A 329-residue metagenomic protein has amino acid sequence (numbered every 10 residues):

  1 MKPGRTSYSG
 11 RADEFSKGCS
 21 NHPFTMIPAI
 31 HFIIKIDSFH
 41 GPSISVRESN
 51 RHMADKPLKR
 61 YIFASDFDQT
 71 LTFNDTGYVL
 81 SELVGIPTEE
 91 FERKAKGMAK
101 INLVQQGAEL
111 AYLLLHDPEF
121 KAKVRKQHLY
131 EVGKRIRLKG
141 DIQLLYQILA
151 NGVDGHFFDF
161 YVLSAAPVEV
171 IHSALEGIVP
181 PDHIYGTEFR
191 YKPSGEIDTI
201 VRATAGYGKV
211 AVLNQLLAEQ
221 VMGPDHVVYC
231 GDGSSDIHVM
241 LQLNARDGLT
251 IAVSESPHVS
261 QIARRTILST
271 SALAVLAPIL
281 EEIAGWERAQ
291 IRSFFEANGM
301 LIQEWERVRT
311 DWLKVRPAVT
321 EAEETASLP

Functional and structural regions predicted by a protein language model:
N21-F67, Y78, E82-F91, I302-P329: Non-catalytic pre-domain segments flanking phosphatase-related domains
A54-E188, P193, T266, T270: Alpha-helical substrate-recognition element adjacent to the catalytic core
G133-P329: C-terminal cap/substrate-recognition subdomain and adjoining C-terminal extension of metal-dependent phosphatase-like
